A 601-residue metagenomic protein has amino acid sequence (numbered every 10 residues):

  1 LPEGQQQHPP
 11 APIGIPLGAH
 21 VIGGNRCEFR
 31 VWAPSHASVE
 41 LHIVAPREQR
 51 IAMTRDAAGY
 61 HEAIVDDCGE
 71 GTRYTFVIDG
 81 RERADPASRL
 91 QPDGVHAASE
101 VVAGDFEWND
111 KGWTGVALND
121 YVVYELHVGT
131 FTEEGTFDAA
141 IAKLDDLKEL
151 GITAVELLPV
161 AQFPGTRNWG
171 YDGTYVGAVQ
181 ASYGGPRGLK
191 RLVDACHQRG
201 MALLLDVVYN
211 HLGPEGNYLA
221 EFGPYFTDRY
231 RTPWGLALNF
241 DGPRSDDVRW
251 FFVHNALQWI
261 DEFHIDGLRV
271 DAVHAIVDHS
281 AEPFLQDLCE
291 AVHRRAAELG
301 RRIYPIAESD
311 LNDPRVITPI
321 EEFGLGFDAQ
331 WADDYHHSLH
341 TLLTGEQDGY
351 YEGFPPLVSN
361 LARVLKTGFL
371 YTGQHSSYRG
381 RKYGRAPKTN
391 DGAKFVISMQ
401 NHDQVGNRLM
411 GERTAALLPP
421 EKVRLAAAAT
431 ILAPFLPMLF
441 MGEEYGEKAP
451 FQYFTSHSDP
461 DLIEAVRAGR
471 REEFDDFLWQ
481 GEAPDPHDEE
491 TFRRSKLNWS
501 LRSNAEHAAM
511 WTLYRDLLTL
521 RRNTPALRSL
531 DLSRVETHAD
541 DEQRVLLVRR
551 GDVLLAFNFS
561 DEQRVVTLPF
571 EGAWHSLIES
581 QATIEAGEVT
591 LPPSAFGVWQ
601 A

Functional and structural regions predicted by a protein language model:
L1-E28, E48-E125, T130-G135, D146 (+1 more regions): The feature marks proteins involved in alpha-glucan
I13-I15, T367-G384, L439-F440, Y445-F454 (+1 more regions): Glycan-recognition and catalytic regions of carbohydrate-active enzymes
C27-P34, F557: Short edge beta-strand/loop segments characteristic of extracellular beta-sandwich folds
F29, V39, F559-G572: Surface-exposed beta-strand/loop patches in extracellular or lumenal glycoproteins
V31, F76, L126, L147 (+10 more regions): Conserved, mostly hydrophobic/aromatic
A33, E70-T72, A586-A601: C-terminal beta-strand-rich structural cap/linker in extracellular carbohydrate-active enzymes
K111-L118, H127-E298, V316: Substrate-binding/active-site clefts of carbohydrate-active enzymes
L285, C289-D476: Conserved alpha/beta catalytic core and glycan-binding cleft of carbohydrate-active enzymes
